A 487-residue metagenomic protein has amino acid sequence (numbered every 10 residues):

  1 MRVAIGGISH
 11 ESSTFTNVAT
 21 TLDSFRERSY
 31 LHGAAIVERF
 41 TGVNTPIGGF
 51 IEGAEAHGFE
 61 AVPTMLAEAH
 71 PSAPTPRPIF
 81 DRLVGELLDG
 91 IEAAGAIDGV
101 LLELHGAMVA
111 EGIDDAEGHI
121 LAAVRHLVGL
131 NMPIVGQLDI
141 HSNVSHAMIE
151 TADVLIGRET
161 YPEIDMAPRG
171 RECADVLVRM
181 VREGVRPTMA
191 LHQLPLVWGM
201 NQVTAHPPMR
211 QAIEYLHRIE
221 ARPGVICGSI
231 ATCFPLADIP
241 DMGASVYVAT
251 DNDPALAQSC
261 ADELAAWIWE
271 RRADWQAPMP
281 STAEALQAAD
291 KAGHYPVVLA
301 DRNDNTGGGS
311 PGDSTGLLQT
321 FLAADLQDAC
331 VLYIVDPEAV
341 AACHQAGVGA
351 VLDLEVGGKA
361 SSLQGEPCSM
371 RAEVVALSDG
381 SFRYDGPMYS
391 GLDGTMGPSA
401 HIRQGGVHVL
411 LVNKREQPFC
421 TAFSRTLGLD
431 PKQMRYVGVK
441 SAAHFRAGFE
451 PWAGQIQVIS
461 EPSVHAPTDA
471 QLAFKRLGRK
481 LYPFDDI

Functional and structural regions predicted by a protein language model:
M1-A56: N-terminal amphipathic/basic leader segments beginning at the initiator methionine
A4, I8-E11, F15, A73 (+4 more regions): Active-site histidine-anchored catalytic micro-motif
T20-L22, G118, D262-A266, D313-D325 (+4 more regions): Short, solvent-exposed amphipathic alpha-helical segments in soluble enzyme and RNA/protein-processing domains
N44, P63, W269, F382-I487: Extended hydrophobic packing segments that form well-structured cores
I51-P71, T75-I79, L83-G90: Low-complexity, highly charged intrinsically disordered N-terminal segments that act as targeting/localization
E55-F59, D89-A96, H126-G129, G157-T160 (+10 more regions): Generic secondary-structure signature for well-ordered alpha-helical cores
V181-M209: Internal, active-site/partner-interface "lid" segment
N201-G405, L410, K414: Hard-cation-handling environments
